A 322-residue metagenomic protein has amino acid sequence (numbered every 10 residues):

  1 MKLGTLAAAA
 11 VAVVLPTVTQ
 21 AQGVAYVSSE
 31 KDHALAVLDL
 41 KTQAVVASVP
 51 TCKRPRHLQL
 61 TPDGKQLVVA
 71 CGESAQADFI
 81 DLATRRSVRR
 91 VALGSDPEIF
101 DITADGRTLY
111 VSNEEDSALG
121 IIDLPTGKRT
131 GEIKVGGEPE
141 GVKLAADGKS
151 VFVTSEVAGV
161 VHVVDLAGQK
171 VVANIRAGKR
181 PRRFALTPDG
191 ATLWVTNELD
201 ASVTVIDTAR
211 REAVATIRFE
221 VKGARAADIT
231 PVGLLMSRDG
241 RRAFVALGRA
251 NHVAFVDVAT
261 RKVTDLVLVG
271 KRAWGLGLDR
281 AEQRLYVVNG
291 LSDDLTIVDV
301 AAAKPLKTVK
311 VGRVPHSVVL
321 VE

Functional and structural regions predicted by a protein language model:
M1-A8, T17: Bacterial N-terminal signal peptides that target proteins for export
A10-E322: Predominantly soluble domains enriched in secretory-pathway, periplasmic, or organellar proteins
